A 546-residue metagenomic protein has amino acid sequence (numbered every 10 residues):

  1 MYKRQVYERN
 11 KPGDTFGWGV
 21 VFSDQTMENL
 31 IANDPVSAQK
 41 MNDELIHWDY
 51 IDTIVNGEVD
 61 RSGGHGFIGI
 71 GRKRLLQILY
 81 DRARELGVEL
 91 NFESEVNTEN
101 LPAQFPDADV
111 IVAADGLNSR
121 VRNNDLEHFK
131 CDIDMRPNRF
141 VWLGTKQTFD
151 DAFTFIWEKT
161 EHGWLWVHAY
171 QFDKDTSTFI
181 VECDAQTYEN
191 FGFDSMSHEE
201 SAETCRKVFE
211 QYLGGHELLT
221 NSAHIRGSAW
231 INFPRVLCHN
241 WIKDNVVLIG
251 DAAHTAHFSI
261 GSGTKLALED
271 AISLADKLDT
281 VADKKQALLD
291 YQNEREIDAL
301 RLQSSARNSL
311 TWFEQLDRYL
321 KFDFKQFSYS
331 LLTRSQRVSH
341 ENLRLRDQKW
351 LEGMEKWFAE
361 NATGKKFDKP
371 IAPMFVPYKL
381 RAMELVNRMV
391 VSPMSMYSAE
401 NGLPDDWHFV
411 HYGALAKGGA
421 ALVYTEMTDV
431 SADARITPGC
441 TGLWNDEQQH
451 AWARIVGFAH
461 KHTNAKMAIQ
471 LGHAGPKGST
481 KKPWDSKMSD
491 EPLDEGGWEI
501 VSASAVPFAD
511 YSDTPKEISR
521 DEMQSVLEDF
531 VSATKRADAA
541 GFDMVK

Functional and structural regions predicted by a protein language model:
K3-G17: Glycine-rich FAD pyrophosphate-binding loop
D24-W142, L351-F358: Conserved N-terminal helical subregion
D81, A103-F233: Conserved FAD-binding catalytic core of PHBH/FMO-like flavoproteins
V112-A113, L143, G227-N308, W312: Conserved mid-domain beta->alpha element of the FAD-binding
D276-K366: C-terminal helical "tail/cap" subdomain of flavin- and related membrane-associated enzymes
T363-A474, K481-P483, V526, T534: N-terminal capping/small domains of soluble enzymes
G457, G472-A540: Non-globular sequence segments
